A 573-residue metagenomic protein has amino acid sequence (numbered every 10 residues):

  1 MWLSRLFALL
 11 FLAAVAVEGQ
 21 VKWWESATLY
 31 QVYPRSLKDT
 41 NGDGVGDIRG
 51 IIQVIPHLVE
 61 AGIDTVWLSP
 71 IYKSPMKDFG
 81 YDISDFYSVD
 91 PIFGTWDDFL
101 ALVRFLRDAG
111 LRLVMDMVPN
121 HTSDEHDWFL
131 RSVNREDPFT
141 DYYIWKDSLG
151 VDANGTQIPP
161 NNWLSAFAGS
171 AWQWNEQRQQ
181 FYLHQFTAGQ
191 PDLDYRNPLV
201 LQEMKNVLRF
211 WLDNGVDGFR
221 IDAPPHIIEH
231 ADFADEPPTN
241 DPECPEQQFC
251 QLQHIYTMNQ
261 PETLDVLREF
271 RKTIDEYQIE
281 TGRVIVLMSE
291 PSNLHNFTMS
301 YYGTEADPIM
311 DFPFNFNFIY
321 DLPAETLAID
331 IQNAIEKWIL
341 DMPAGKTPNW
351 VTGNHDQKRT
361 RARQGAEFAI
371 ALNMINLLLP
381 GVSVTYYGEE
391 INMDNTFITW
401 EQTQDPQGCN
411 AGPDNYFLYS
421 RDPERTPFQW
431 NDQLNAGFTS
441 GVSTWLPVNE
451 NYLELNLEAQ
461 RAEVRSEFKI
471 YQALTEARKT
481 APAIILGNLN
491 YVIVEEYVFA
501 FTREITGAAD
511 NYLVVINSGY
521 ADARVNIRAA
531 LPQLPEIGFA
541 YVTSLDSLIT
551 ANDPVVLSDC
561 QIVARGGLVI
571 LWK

Functional and structural regions predicted by a protein language model:
L3-G19: Cleavable N-terminal signal peptides of Sec/SRP-targeted secreted and luminal proteins
G19-R209, D213, H226-H295, F428 (+1 more regions): Acidic/aromatic-lined carbohydrate-recognition and catalytic surfaces of CAZymes acting on diverse glycans
W24, P237-Y256, D265-R271, Y277-I279 (+7 more regions): Loop/helix patches that line or flank the sugar-binding groove of alpha-linked glycan CAZymes
V66, F219-I221: Hydrophobic residues within beta-strands of alpha/beta enzymes
S74-D78, H121-W128, I227-H230, H295-M299 (+4 more regions): Short catalytic/ligand-binding loop motif for oxyanion handling, primarily in non-cytosolic enzymes, centered on
S123-V133, I279-E280, V286-L322, N392-P406: Substrate-binding cleft/loops of secretory-pathway carbohydrate-active enzymes
D522-D546: Beta-strand-rich binding/interaction modules
A551-K573: C-terminal beta-strand-rich structural cap/linker in extracellular carbohydrate-active enzymes
